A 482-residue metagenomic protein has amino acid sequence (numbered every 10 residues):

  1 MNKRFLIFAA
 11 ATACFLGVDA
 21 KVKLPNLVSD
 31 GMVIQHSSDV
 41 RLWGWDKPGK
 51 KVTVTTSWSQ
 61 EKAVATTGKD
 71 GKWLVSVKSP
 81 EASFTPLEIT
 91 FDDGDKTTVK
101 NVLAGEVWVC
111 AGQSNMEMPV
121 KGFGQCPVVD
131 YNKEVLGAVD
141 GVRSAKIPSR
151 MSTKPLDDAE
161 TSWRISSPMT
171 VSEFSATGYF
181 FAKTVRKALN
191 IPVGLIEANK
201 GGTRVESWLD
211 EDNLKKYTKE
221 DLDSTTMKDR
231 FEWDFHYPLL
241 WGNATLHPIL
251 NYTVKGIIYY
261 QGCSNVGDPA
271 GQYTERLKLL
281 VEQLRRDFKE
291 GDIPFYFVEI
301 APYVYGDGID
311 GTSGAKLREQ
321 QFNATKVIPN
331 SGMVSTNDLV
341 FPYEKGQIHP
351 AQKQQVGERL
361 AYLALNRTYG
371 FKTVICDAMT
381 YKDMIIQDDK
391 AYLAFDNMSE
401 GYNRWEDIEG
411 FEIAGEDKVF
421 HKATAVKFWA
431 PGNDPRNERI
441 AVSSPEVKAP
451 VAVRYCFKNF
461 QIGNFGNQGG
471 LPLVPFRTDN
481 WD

Functional and structural regions predicted by a protein language model:
M1-K23: Bacterial Sec-dependent N-terminal signal peptides
K21-D482: Cell-envelope and extracellular/periplasmic
